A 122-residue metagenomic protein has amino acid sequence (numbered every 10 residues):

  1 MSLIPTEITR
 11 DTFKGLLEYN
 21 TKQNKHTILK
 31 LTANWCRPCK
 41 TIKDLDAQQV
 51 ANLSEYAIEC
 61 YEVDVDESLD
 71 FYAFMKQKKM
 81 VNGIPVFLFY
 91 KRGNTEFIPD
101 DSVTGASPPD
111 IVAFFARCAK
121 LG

Functional and structural regions predicted by a protein language model:
M1-T27, D110-G122: N-terminal leader/targeting and pre-domain segments
T6-R10, L31, A47, S54-Y72: Thiol-based oxidoreductase modules, predominantly thioredoxin-like and allied folds used for disulfide exchange
L16-N20, Y72-K79: Short amphipathic alpha-helix with an adjacent loop that forms part of the alpha/beta core around
K22-N24, Y56, R92-I98: Short, solvent-exposed loop/turn segments that connect beta-strands within catalytic domains and beta-strand-rich
I28-L29, C60, F87-F89: Structural signal for hydrophobic/aromatic residues that build the beta-strand cores of folded beta-sheet domains
L31-L45: Conserved redox-active cysteine motifs that mediate thiol-disulfide chemistry, especially di-cysteine Cys-X(1-2)-Cys
E55, K78-V81: Alpha-helix termination/capping residues and helix-transition junctions
N82-G122: Non-catalytic, surface beta->alpha helical segment in thiol-disulfide oxidoreductase systems
